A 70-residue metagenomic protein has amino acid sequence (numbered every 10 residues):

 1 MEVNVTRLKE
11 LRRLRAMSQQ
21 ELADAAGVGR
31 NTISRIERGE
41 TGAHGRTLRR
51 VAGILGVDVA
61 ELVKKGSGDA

Functional and structural regions predicted by a protein language model:
M1, G53, E61-A70: Short, charged recognition helix plus adjacent turn of helix-turn-helix-like nucleic-acid-binding domains
M1-L14: A short, Lys/Arg-rich alpha-helix, primarily the initiator
R13, D24, G53: Alpha-helical residues within the helix-turn-helix
R13, G27, R38-E40, S67: Residue-level detection of the helix-turn-helix DNA-binding "recognition helix"
A16-R35: Short alpha-helical DNA-recognition segment
E40-G53, D69: Short, basic-rich loop-to-helix N-cap that marks the start of a DNA-contacting helix
